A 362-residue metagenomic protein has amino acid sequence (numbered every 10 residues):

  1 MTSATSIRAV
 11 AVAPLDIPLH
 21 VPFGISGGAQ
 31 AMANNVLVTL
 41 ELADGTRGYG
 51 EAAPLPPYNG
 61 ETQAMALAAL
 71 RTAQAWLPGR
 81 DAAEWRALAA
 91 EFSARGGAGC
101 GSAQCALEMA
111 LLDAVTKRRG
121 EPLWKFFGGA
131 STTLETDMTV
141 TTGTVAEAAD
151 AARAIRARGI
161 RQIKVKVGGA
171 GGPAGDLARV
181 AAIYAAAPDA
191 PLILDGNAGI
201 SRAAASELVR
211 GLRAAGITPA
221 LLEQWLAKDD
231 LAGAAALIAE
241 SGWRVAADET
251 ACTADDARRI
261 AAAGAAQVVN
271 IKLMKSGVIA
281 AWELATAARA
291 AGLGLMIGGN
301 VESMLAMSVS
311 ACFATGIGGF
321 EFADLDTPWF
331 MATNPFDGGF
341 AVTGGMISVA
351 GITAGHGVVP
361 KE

Functional and structural regions predicted by a protein language model:
T2, R8-L19, N35, V301-E362: Flexible C-terminal active-site loop/helix
T2-D44, G48, A52-Y58, T333-F336: Structured beta-strand/loop patches that form or line metal/cofactor-binding pockets in enzymes
I7, V38, G45, L107 (+9 more regions): Conserved, mostly hydrophobic/aromatic
E41-R118: Metal- or metallocofactor-binding catalytic centers and their adjacent structured scaffolds across diverse enzyme
K117-T142: N-terminal small/glycine-rich loop or linker at the start of catalytic domains across soluble metabolic enzymes
E121, M138-D150, A154, P173-D176: Active-site beta->alpha loop and helix N-cap motifs at the rims of alpha/beta catalytic domains
I155-K166: Catalytic domains of carbohydrate-active enzymes, especially glycoside hydrolases
V167-S308, A332-V342: Catalytic core of soluble alpha/beta enzymes
